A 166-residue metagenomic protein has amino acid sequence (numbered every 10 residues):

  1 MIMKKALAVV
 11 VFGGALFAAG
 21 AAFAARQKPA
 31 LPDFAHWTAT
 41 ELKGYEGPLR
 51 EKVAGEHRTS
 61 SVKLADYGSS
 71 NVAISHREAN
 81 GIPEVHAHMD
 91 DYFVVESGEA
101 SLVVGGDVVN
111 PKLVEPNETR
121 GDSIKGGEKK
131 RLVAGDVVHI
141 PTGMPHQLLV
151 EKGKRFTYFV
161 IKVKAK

Functional and structural regions predicted by a protein language model:
M1-V10: Bacterial N-terminal signal peptides that target proteins for export
V9-A19: Bacterial N-terminal signal peptides
G20-V85: A short, N-terminal "cap"/entry segment at the start of jelly-roll beta-barrel domains of the cupin/DSBH fold
E84, D91-V94, K129-K130, V137-V138: His/acidic/aromatic-lined binding-pocket segments of jelly-roll/cupin-type domains and related regulatory beta-sandwich
A87-G106, E115-S123: Short, conserved beta-strand element in jelly-roll/cupin
P111-V133: An anionic, turn-rich surface loop/hairpin at beta-sheet edges that serves as a generic interaction/coordination patch
R131-K152: Conserved metal-binding segment of the jelly-roll/cupin
G153-K166: A short hydrophobic beta-strand segment most commonly corresponding to one strand of the jelly-roll/cupin
